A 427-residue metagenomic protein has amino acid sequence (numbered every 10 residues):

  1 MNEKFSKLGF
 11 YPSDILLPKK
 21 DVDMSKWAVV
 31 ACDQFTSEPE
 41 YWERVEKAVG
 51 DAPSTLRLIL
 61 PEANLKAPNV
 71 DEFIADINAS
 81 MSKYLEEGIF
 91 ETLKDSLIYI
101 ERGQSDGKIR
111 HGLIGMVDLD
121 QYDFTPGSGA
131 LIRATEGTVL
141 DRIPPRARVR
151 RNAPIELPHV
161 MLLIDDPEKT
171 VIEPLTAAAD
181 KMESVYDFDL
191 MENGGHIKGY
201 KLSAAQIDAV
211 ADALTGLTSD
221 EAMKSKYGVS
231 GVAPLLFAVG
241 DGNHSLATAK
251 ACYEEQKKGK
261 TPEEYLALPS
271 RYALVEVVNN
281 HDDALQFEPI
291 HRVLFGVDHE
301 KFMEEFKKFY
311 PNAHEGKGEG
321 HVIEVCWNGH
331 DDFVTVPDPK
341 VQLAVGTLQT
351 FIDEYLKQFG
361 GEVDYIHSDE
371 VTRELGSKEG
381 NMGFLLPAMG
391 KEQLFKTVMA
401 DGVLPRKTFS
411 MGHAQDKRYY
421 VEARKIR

Functional and structural regions predicted by a protein language model:
M1-N193, K224-Y227, G390-L404, F409-R427: N-terminal extension/subdomain marker
E62, K226-S230, Y265-L266, Q286-E319 (+3 more regions): Non-transmembrane, aqueous-exposed alpha-helical and coiled segments at domain scale
L163, V239-G240, E276, L385-P387: Short beta-strand segments
T176-L202, D282, F287-N312: Compact, glycine/acidic-enriched structural inserts
L190-D212, V336-K340: Glycine-rich phosphate-binding "P-loop"
G216-K260: Active-site beta-strand/loop microenvironment that shapes enzyme catalytic pockets
N243-F306: Catalytic or ion-translocation cores adjacent to nucleophile or general acid/base/metal-coordination motifs in diverse
G346-R427: Charged substrate- and nucleic-acid-binding regions of tRNA-handling and nucleotidyl-transfer enzymes, centered on
